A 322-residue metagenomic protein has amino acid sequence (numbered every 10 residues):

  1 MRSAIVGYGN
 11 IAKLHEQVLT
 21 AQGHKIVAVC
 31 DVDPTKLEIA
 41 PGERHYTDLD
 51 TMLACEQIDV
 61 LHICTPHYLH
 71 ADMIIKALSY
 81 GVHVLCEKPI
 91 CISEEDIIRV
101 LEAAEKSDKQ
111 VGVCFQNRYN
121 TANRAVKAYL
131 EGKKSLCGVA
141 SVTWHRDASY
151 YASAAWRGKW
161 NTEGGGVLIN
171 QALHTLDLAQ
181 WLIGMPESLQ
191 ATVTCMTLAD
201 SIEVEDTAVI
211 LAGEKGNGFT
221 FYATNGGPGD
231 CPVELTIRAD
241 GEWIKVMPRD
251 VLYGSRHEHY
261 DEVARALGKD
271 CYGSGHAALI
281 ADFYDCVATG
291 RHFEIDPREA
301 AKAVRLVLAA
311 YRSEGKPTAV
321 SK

Functional and structural regions predicted by a protein language model:
M1-P41: N-terminal Rossmann-like dinucleotide-binding module
H15, E43-A103: Beta-loop-alpha module in the N-terminal Rossmann-like domain of NAD(P)-dependent dehydrogenases, especially those
V60-I63, K109, D282-K322: C-terminal helix-rich "cap/oligomerization" subdomain common to oxidoreductases
C86, V111-V113, V246: Hydrophobic residues in well-ordered beta-strands that form the structural core
I97-Q116, K134-A140: Rossmann-fold dehydrogenase core element
N117-D200, P317: Predominantly a Rossmann-like dinucleotide-binding segment in NAD(P)-dependent oxidoreductases
N170, L176-D250, I280-R291: Contiguous beta-strand/loop segments that form the cofactor/metal-binding neighborhood of enzyme cores
L267-I280: Active-site loop of classical SDR/Rossmann-like NAD(P)-dependent oxidoreductases, centered on the catalytic Tyr-X3-Lys
